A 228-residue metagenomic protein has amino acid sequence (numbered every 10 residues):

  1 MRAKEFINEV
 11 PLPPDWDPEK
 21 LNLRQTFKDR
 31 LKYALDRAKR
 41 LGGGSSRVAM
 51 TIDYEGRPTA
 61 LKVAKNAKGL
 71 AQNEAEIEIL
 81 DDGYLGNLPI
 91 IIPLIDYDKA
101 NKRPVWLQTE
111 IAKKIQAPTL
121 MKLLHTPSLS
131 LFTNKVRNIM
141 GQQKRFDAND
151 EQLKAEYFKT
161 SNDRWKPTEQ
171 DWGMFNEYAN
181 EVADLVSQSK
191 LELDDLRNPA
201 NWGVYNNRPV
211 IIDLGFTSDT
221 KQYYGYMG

Functional and structural regions predicted by a protein language model:
M1-V10: Short acidic, low-complexity intrinsically disordered linear motifs used for protein-protein interactions
P11-G56: ATP-binding glycine-rich phosphate-binding loop
K39, G43-P89: ATP-binding glycine-rich loop module of kinase domains
T51-E55, I111, Y205: Active-site beta-strand termini and strand-to-loop segments that position acidic
T59, I90, L107, E192 (+1 more regions): Protein kinase-like catalytic core scaffold
L88-F175: Conserved structural core of kinase catalytic domains
V182-E192: Protein kinase catalytic-loop region centered on the HRD/HxD motif
E192-G228: Catalytic activation segment of kinase domains across protein kinase-like and atypical kinase folds
